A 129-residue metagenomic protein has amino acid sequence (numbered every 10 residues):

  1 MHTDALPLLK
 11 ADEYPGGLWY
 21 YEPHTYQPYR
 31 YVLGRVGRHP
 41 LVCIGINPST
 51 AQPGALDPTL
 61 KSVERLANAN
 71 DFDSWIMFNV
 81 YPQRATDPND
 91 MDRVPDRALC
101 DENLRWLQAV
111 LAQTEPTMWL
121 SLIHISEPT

Functional and structural regions predicted by a protein language model:
M1-D57: Active-site and ligand/interface coordination hotspots across diverse enzymes and nucleic-acid-associated assemblies
Y29-R35, N103-V110: Short, charged beta->alpha transition segments
P58-K61, D101-N103: Charged helix-capping and loop-helix junction motifs
L60-N68: Short catalytic helix/loop segments, enriched in acidic residues and glycine and frequently bearing histidine
D73-N89: Short connector loops at secondary-structure junctions
R84-R105: Charged, often glycine-rich, active-site loop that binds/positions anionic groups
T114-W119: Hydrophobic beta-strand segments of well-ordered beta-sheets in folded domains
L120-T129: Residue-level detector of conserved catalytic or cofactor/ligand-binding positions in enzyme active sites
